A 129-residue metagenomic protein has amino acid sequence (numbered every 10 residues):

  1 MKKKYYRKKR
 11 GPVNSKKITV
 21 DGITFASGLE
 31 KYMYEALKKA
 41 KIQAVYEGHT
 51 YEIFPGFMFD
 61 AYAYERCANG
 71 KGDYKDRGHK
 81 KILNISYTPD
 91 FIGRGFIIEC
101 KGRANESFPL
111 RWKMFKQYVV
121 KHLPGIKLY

Functional and structural regions predicted by a protein language model:
M1-Y129: Electrostatic, structured charged patches in enzyme active sites and in nucleic-acid/phosphate-binding
